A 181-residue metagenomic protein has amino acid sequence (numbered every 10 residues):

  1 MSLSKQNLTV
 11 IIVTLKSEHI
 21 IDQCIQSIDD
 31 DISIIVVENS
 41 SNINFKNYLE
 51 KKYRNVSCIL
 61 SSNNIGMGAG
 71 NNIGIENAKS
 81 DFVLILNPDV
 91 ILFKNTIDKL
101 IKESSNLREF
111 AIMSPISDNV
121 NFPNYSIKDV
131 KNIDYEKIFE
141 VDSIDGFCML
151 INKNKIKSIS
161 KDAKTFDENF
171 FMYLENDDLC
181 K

Functional and structural regions predicted by a protein language model:
I12-D30: Short, well-formed alpha-helical segments that are part of the catalytic scaffolds of diverse glycosyltransferases
S27, E38-N47: A conserved acidic beta->alpha catalytic loop
I32-S41, I59-S61: Short beta-strand/loop segment that forms part of the nucleotide-sugar
S61-A78: Glycine-rich, basic loop-to-helix element that forms the pyrophosphate-binding segment of sugar-nucleotide handling
V83: Short aromatic/hydrophobic "clamp" motif used to bind/position activated sugar donors
V90-Y125: Conserved donor NDP-sugar-binding/catalytic core segment of glycosyltransferases
P115, F122-C148: Short, flexible, basic/aromatic active-site loop/helix in glycosyltransferases
C148-S160, T165-K181: A short, conserved alpha-helix in the catalytic core of glycosyltransferases
